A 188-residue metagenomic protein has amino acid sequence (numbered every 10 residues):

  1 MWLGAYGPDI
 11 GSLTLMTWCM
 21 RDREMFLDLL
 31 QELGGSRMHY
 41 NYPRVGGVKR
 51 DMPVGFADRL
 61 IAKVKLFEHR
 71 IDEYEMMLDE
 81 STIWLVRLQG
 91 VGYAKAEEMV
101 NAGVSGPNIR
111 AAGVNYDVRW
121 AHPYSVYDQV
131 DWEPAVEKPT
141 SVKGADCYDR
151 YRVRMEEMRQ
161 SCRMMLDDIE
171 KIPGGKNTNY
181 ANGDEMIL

Functional and structural regions predicted by a protein language model:
M1-L188: Metal/cofactor-centered catalytic core regions of large enzymes
